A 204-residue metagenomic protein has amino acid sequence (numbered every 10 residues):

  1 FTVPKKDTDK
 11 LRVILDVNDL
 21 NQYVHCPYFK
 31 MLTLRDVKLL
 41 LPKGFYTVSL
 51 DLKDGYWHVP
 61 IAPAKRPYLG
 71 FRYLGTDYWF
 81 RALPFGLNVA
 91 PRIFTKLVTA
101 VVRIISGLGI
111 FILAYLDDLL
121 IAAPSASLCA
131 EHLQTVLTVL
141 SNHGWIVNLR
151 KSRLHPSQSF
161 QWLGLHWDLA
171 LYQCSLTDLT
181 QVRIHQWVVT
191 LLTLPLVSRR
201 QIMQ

Functional and structural regions predicted by a protein language model:
F1-D36, A123-T135, L149-L171: Conserved beta-strand/loop block within the catalytic cores of divalent metal-dependent phospho-transfer/hydrolysis
V3-R12, K53-Y78, I93-I104, L179: Reverse-transcriptase-like RNA-dependent polymerase core
D9-K10, F45, F80, F111: Conserved catalytic motifs of the protein kinase core domain
K10-V13, Q22-H25, W57-P60, L69 (+4 more regions): Short helix/loop capping segments that flank catalytic or ligand/cofactor-binding pockets
D16, D51-K53, G86, G107-A126 (+1 more regions): Catalytic palm active-site di-aspartate
H25, L154-Q204: C-terminal reverse transcriptase regions that engage the nucleic-acid substrate
K38-Y73, V197-Q204: Amphipathic alpha-helical blocks
P91-L140, L149: Active-site palm subdomain of RNA-directed nucleic acid polymerases
